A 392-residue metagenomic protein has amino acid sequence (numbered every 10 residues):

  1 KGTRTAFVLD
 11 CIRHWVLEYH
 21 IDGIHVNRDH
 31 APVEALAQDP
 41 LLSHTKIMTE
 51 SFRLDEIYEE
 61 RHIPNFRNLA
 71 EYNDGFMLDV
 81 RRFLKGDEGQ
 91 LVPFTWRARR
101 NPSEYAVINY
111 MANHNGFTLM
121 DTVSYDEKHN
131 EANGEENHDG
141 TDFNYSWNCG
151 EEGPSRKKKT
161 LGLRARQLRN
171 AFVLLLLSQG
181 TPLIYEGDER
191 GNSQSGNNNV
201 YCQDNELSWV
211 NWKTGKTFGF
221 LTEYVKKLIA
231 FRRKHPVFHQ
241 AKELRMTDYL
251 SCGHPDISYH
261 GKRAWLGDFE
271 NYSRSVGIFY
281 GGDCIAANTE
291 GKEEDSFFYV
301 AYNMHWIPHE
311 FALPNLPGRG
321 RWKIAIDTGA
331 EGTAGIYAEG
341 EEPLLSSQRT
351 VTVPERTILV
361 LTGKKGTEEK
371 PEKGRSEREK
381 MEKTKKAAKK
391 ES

Functional and structural regions predicted by a protein language model:
K1-A6, H20-N27, G150-R164, W209-G215: The substrate-binding groove and active-site-proximal loops of carbohydrate-active enzymes, especially glycoside
G2-L17, L168-F172: Short, acidic/polar
T3-R4, H25, H30-E34, L54-Y58 (+6 more regions): Flexible loop/turn segments at secondary-structure boundaries
W15, V26-N27, I47: Structural scaffold positions in well-ordered secondary structure
Y19-H20, T352: Short loop/turn motifs at secondary-structure junctions
H20, V33-E186, R190-G191, N199-Q203 (+5 more regions): Conserved alpha/beta catalytic core and glycan-binding cleft of carbohydrate-active enzymes
R67, S155, L161-R169, L174-I184 (+2 more regions): Carbohydrate-interacting/catalytic domains
